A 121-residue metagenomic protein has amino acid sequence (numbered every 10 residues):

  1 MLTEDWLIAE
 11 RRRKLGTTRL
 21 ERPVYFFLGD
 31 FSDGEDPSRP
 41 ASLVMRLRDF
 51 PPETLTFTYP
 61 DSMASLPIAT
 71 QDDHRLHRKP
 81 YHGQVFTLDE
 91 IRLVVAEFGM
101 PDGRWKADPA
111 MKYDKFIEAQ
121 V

Functional and structural regions predicted by a protein language model:
M1-E21: ADP-ribose/NAD+-binding catalytic cleft of ART/PARP-like enzymes
L20-R22, D33-A41, R48-V121: Conserved NAD+-utilizing ADP-ribose enzyme module
G29: Conserved catalytic/binding loops enriched for acidic/polar residues
